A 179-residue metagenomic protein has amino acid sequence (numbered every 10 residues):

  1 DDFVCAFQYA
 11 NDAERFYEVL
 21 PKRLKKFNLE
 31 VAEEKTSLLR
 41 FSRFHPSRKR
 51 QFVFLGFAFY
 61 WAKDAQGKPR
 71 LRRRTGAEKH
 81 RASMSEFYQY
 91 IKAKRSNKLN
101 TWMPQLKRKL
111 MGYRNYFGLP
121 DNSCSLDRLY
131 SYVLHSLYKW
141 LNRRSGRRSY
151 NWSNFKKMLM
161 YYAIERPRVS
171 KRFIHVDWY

Functional and structural regions predicted by a protein language model:
D2-Y179: Non-catalytic terminal/accessory segments
